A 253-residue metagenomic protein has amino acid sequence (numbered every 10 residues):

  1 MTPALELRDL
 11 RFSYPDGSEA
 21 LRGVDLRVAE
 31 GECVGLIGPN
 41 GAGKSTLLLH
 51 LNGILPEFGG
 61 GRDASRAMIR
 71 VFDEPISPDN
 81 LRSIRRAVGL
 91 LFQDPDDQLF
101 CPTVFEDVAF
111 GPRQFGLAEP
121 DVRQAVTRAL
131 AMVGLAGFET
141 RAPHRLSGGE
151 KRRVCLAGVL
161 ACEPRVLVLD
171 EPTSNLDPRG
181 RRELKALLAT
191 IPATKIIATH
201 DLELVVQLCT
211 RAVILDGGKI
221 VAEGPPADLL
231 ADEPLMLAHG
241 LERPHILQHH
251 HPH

Functional and structural regions predicted by a protein language model:
I37-P39: The feature captures the beta-strand-to-loop junction immediately N-terminal to the Walker
N52: Helix-to-loop junction immediately C-terminal to a conserved catalytic motif
P120-F138: Conserved ABC ATPase "signature" region
A142-L146, E150: Conserved ABC ATPase signature
T199-H200: H-loop/switch region of ABC-family ATPase nucleotide-binding domains
V205-Q207: A short, surface-exposed alpha-helical micro-motif characterized by mixed small hydrophobic and charged/polar residues
K219-L241: Conserved beta-strand-loop-alpha-helix hinge in the C-terminal portion of ABC ATPase nucleotide-binding domains
